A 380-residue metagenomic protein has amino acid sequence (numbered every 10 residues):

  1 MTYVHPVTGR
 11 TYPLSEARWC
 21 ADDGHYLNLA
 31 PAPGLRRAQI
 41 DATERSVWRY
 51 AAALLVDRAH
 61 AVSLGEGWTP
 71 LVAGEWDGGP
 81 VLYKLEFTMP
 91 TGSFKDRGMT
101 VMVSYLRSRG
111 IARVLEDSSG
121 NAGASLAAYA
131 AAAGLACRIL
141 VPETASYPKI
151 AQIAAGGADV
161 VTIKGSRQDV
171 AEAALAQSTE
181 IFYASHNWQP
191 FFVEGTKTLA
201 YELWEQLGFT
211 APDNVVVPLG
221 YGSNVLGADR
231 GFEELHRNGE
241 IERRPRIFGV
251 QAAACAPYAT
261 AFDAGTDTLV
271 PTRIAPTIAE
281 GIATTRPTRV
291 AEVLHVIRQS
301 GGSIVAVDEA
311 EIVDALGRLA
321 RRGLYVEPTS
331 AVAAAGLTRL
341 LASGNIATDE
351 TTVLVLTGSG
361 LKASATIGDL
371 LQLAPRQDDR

Functional and structural regions predicted by a protein language model:
M1-R380: PLP-dependent amino-acid enzyme catalytic core
